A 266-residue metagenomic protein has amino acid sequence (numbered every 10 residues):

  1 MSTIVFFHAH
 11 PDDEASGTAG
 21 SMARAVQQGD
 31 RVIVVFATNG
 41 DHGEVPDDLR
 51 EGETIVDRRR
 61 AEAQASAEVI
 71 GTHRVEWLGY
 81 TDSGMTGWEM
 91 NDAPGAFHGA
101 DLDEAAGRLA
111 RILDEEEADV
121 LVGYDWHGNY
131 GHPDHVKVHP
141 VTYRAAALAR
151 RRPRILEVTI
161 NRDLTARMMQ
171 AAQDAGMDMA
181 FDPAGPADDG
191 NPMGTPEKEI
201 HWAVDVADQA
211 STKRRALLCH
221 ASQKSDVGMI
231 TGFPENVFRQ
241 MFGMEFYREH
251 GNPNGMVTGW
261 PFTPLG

Functional and structural regions predicted by a protein language model:
M1-E117, R144, L148, R248-G251 (+1 more regions): Active-site rim/loop-helix segments in enzyme catalytic domains that contact anionic ligands
M1-V5, M90-N91, G99-G266: Metal-dependent de-N-acetylase/amidase catalytic core
